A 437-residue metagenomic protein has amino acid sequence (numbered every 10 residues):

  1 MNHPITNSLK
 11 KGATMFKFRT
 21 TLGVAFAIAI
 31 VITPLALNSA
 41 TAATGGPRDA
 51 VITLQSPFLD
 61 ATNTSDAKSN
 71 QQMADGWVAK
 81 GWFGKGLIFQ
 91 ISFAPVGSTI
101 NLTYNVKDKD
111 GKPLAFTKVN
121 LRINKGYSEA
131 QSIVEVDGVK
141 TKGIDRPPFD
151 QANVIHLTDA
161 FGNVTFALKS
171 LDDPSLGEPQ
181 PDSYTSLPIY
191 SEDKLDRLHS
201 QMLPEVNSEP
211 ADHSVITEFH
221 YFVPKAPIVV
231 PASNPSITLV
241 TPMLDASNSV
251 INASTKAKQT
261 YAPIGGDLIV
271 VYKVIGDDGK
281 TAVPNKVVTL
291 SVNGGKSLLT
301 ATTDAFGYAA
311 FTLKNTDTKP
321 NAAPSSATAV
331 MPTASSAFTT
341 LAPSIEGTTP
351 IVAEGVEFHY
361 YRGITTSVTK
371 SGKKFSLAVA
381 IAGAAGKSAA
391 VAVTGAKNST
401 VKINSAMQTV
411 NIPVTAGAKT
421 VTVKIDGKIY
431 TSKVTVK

Functional and structural regions predicted by a protein language model:
N2-T6: Short, basic, low-complexity termini and linkers enriched in Ser/Thr/Gly/Pro that act as targeting/leader peptides
L9-A25: Bacterial N-terminal signal peptides that target proteins for export
A25-P34: Bacterial N-terminal signal peptides
T33-P34, N38-K437: The feature marks long extracellular or luminal low-complexity segments
